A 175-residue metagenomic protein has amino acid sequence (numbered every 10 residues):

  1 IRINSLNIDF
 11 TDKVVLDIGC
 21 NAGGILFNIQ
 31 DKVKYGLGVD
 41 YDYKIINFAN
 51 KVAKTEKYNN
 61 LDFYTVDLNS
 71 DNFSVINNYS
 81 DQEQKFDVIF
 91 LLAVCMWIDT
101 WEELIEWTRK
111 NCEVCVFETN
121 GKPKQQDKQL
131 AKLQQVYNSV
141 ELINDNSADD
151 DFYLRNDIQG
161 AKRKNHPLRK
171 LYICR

Functional and structural regions predicted by a protein language model:
I1-D12: Conserved alpha-helix/loop element of class I SAM-dependent methyltransferases that forms part of the SAM/SAH-binding
K13-N21: Conserved class I S-adenosyl-L-methionine
A22-V33: Conserved SAM-binding loop of SAM-dependent methyltransferases across substrates and taxa, primarily the Class I
D42: Conserved SAM/SAH-binding beta-strand->alpha-helix loop
A49-N50: Conserved SAM-binding loop
Y58-N69: Conserved SAM-binding strand-loop segment of SAM-dependent methyltransferases
D87-T100: A short SAM/SAH-binding and catalytic strip from SAM-dependent methyltransferases
C112-P123: Conserved beta-strand signature within the Rossmann-like core of class I S-adenosyl-L-methionine
